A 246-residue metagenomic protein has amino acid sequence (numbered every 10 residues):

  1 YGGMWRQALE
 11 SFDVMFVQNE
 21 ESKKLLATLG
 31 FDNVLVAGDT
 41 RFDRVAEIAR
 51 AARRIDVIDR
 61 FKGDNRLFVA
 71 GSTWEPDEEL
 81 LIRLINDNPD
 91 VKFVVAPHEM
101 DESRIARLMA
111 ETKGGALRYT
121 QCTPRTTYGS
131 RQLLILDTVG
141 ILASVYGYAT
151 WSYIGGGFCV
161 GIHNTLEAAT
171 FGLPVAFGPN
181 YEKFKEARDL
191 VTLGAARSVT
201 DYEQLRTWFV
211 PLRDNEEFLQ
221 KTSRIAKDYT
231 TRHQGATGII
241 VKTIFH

Functional and structural regions predicted by a protein language model:
Y1-H246: Nucleotide-activated sugar donor-binding and catalytic core shared by glycosyltransferases and related lipid-linked
